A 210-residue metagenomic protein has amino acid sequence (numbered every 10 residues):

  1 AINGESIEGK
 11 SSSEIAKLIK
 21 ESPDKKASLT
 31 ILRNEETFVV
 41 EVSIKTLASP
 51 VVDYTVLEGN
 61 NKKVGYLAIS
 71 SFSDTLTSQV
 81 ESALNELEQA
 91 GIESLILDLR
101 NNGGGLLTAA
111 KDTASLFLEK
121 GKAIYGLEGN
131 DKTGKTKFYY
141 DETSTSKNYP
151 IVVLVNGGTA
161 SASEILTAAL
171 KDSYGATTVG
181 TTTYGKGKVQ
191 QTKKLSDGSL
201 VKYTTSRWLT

Functional and structural regions predicted by a protein language model:
A1-I2: Glycine-rich active-site/cofactor-binding loop and its immediate structural neighborhood
S6-E8, S13-S196: Cleft-lining beta-strand/loop regions that shape enzyme active-site pockets
Q190-L195, S199-T210: Conserved P-loop NTPase
